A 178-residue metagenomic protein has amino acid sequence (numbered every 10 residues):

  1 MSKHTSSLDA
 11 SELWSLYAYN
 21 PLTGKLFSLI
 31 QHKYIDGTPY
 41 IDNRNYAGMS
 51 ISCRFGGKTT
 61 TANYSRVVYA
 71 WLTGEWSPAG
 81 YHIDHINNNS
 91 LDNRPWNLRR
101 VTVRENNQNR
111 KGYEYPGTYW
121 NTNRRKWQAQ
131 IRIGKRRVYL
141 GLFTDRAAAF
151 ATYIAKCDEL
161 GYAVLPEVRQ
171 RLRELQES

Functional and structural regions predicted by a protein language model:
M1-S52: Short helix-coil boundary/hinge micro-motifs
I35, T60-A62, V138-Y139: Short beta-strand segments
G48-A62: Short aromatic-cysteine micro-motif
K58-G134: Short, cationic Gly/His-enriched loop motifs
L72-E75, D158-A163: Short capping motifs at secondary-structure boundaries
V101-N107, L160-S178: Extended, polar beta-sheet/loop recognition surfaces of beta-rich domains that mediate binding to diverse ligands
R136-R146: A short, exposed loop/beta-hairpin motif centered on an aromatic-Gly-Thr core
T144-L160: A short, charged, amphipathic alpha-helix used as a generic interaction element across diverse proteins
